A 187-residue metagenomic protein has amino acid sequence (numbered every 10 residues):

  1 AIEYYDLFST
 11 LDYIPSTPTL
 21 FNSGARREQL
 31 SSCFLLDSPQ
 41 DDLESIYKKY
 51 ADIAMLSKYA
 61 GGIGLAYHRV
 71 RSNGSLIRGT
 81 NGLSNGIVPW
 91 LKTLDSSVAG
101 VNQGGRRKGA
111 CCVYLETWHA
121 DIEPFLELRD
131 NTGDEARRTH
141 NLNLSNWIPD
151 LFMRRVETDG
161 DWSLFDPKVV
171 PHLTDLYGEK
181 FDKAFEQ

Functional and structural regions predicted by a protein language model:
A1-Q187: Extended catalytic cores of very large enzyme megasubunits
